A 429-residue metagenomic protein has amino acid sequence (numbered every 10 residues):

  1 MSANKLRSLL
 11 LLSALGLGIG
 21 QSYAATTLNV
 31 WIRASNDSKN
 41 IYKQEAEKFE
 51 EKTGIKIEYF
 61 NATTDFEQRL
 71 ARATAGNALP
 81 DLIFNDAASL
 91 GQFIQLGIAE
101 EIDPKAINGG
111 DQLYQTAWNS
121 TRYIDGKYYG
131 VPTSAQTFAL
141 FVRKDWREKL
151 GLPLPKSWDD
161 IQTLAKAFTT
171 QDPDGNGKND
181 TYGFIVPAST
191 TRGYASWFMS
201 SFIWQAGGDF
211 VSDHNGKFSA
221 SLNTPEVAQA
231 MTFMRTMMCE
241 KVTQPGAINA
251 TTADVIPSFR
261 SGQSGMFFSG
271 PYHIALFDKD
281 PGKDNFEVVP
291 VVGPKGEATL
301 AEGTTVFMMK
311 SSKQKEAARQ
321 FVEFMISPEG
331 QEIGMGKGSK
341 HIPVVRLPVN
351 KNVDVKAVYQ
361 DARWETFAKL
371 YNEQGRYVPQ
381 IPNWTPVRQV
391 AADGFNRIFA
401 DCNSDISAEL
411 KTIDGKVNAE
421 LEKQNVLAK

Functional and structural regions predicted by a protein language model:
T26-T27, Q44-T116, Y123, D145-K156 (+4 more regions): Extracytoplasmic "Venus flytrap"/periplasmic binding protein-like
T27, K56, E148, T236 (+1 more regions): Conserved C-terminal helix/tail region of periplasmic/extracytoplasmic solute-binding proteins
N36-K56, A391, L410: Short, polar/charged alpha-helical segment
A87-A139, P153, G177-G183, A195-F198 (+6 more regions): Hinge/lid segment of periplasmic solute-binding proteins
F93-I98, A117-Q162, P187-N215, L300-M309 (+2 more regions): Periplasmic solute-binding protein
E100-T116, D174, G183-G193, A206-Q229 (+3 more regions): Short, solvent-exposed loop/beta-turn-alpha elements that line the ligand-binding surface or hinge of extracytoplasmic
L164-K166, N215-I248, V291: Glycine-centered hinge/linker elements that transmit conformational signals in sensory and ligand-binding systems
H273-K283, P294-D393, A428-K429: C-terminal lobe and pocket-closing loops of periplasmic/extracytoplasmic Venus-flytrap solute-binding proteins
